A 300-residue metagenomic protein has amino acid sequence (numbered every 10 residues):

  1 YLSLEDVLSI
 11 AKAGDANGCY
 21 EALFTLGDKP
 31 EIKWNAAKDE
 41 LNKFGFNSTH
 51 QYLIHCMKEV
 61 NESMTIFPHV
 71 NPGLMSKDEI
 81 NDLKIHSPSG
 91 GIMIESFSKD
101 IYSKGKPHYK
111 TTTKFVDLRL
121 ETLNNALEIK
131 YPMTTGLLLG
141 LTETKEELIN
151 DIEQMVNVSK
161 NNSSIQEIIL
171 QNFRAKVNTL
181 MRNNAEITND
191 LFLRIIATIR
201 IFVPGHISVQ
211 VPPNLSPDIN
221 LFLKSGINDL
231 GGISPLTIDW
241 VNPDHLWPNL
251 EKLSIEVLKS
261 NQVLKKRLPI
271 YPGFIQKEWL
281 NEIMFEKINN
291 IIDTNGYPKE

Functional and structural regions predicted by a protein language model:
Y1-N161: Conserved Radical SAM active-site core
L8, E62-M64, I149-E300: Auxiliary Fe-S-binding modules of radical SAM enzymes
